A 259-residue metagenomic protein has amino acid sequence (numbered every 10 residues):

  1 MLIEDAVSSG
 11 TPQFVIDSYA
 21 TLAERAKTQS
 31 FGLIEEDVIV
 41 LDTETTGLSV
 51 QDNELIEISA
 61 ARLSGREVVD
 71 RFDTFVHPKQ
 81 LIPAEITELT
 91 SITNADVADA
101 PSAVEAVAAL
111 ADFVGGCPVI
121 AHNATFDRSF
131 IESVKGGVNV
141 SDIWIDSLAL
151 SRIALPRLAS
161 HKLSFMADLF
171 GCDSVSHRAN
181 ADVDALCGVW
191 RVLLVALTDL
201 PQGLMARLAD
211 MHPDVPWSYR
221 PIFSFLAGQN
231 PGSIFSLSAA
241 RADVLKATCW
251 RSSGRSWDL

Functional and structural regions predicted by a protein language model:
M1-S30, R191-L259: Acidic two-metal-ion nuclease catalytic site recognized across multiple nuclease folds, prominently DnaQ/RNase D-T
L2-I143, P156-H177: Conserved non-catalytic scaffold segment of RNase H-like nuclease domains
T45-G47, A149, A185: Short, glycine/acidic-enriched loop or turn micro-motifs at the edges of active sites
E88, S147, L204-R207: Residue-level recognition of specific faces of alpha-helices
A103-A108, H177-R191, L237-L245: Short flexible/disordered coil segments
P118-V134, L158, K162-N230: Acidic, Mg2+-coordinating catalytic module of metal-dependent nucleases/exonucleases that use a two-metal-ion mechanism
S141-S151: Short, acidic/small-residue loops that bind anionic groups at enzyme active sites
